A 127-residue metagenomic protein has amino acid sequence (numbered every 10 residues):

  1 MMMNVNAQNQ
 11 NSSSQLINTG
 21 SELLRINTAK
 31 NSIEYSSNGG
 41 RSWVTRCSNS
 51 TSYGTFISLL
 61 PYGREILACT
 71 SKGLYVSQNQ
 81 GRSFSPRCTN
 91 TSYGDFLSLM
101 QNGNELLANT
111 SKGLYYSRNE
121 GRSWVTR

Functional and structural regions predicted by a protein language model:
Q8-C47, V125: An edge-strand/N-cap motif at the start of beta-rich repeat modules
Q10-I17, Y53-P61, Y93-Q101: Repeated scaffold domains used in trafficking and secretory/extracellular systems, primarily beta-propellers
L16-R25, R64-A68, G103-A108: Entry beta-strands of beta-propeller and related beta-repeat scaffolds
K30-I33, K72-Y75, K112-Y115: Loop/turn residues immediately N-terminal
S36-S37, S77-Q78, S117-R118: Conserved Ser/Thr-centered positions that define the repeating blades of beta-propeller domains
G40-R41, G81-R82, G121: Short coil turn/linker residues within repeat-based beta-strand modules
C47-T51, C88-T91: Surface loop/turn motifs at the tips and blade-to-blade linkers of beta-strand repeat domains
